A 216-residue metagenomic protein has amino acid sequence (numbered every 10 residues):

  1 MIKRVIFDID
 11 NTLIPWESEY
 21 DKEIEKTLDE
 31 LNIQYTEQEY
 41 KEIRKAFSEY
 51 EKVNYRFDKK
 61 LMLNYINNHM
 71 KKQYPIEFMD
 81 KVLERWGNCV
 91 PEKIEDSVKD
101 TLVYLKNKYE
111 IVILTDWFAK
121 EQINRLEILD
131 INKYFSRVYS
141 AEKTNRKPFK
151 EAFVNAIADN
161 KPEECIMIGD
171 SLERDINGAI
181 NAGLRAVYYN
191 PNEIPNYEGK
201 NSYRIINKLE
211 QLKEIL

Functional and structural regions predicted by a protein language model:
M1-E42: Active-site neighborhood of HAD-like aspartate-dependent phosphohydrolases
M1-V5, I33, K99, V103 (+2 more regions): Asp-based, Mg2+/Mn2+-dependent phosphohydrolase catalytic module
Y20-L28, R44-F47, L63, V82-W86 (+1 more regions): Hydrophobic alpha-helical core bundles mediating ligand binding, dimerization, or RNAP-core interactions
L28, I66-N67, L126, I157: Hydrophobic alpha-helix position signal
L31-K45, M70-V82, K133-Y134: Short, surface-exposed acidic
E49-E84: A metal-dependent, Asp-based hydrolase signature
K60, E84-V112, K150: Short, acidic loop-to-helix structural element flanking the phosphoryl-transfer center in phosphate-processing enzymes
